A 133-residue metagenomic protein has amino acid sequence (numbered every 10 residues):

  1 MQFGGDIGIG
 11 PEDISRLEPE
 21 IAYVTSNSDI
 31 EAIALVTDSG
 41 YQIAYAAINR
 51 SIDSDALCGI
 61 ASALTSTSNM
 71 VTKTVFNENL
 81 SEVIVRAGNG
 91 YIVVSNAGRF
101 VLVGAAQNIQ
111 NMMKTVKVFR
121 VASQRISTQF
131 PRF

Functional and structural regions predicted by a protein language model:
M1-A32, S39-F133: Acidic, low-complexity cytosolic segments
